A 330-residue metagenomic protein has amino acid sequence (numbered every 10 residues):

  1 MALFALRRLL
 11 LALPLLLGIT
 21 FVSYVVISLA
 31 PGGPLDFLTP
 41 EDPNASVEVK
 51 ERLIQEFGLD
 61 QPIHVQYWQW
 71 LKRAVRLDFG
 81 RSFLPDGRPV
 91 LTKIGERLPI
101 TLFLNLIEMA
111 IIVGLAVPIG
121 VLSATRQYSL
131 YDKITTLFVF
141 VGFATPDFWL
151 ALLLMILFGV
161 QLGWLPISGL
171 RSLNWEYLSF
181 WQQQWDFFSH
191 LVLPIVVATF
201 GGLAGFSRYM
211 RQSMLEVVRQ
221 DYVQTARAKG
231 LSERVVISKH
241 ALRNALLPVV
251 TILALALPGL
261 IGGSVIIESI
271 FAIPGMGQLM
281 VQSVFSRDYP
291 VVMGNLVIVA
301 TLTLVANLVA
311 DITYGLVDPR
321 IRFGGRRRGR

Functional and structural regions predicted by a protein language model:
M1-L11, P118-L154, L247-V249: Cytoplasmic-entry segments and transmembrane alpha-helices of multi-pass inner-membrane transporters
A2-L3, I94, L98-Y131, V160 (+1 more regions): Alpha-helical transmembrane segments of integral membrane proteins, especially multi-pass inner/plasma-membrane
L6, L10-P14, I63, L106 (+1 more regions): Membrane-interface helix starts
A12, P43, F140, I156-L157 (+3 more regions): Residue-level recognition of pore/gate-forming positions within transmembrane alpha-helices of multi-pass
L16-W68, L162-Q183: Hydrophobic alpha-helical transmembrane segments of membrane transport/permease proteins and related membrane-embedded
V22-L29, G58, K72, F138-S168 (+1 more regions): Membrane-water interface segments at the C-terminal ends of transmembrane alpha-helices in multi-pass inner-membrane
A45-D78, V223, A272-S283: Short hydrophobic, aromatic-rich alpha-helical segments embedded in or entering the lipid bilayer of multi-pass
L59-V117: An internal, D/E-rich "acidic patch" concept
